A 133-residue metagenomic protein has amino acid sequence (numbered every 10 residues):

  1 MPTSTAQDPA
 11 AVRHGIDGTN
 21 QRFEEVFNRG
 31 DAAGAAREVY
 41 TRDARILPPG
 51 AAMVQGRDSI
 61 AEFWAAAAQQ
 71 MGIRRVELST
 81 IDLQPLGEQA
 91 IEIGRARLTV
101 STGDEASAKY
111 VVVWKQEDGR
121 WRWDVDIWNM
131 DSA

Functional and structural regions predicted by a protein language model:
M1-G34, E38, R45-A133: A beta-strand edge to alpha-helix "cap/lid" segment located at domain peripheries
